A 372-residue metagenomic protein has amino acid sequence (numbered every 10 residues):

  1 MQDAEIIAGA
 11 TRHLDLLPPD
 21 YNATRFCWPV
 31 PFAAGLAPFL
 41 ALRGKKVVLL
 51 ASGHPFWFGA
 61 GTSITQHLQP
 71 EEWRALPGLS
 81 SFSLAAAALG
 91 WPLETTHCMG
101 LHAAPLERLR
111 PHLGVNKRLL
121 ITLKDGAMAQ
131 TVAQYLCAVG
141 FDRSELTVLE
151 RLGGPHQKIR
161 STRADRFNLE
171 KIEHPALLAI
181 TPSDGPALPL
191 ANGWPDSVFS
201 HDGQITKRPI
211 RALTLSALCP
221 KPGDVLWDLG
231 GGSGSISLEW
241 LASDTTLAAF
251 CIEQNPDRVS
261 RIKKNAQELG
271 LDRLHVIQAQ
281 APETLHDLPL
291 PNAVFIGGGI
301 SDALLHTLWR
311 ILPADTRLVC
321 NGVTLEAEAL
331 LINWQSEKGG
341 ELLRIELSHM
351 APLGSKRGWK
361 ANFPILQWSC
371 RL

Functional and structural regions predicted by a protein language model:
Q2-L76, S83, T246-A249, E253 (+2 more regions): Class I S-adenosyl-L-methionine
K45-V47, K117-G203, E341, I345: A contiguous loop/helix-start segment that scaffolds small-molecule binding in enzyme catalytic cores
F56-N116, P282, E337-G358, P364 (+1 more regions): Class I SAM-dependent methyltransferase SAM-binding "motif I" and its flanking Rossmann-like core
I205-P222: Conserved alpha-helix/loop element of class I SAM-dependent methyltransferases that forms part of the SAM/SAH-binding
G223-G232: Conserved class I S-adenosyl-L-methionine
D224, L247, T316: Glycine-centered, small-residue-biased loops immediately flanking beta-strands in adenine/cofactor-binding cores
S233-T245: Conserved SAM-binding loop of SAM-dependent methyltransferases across substrates and taxa, primarily the Class I
Q254, V259, H275-H349: S-adenosylmethionine
